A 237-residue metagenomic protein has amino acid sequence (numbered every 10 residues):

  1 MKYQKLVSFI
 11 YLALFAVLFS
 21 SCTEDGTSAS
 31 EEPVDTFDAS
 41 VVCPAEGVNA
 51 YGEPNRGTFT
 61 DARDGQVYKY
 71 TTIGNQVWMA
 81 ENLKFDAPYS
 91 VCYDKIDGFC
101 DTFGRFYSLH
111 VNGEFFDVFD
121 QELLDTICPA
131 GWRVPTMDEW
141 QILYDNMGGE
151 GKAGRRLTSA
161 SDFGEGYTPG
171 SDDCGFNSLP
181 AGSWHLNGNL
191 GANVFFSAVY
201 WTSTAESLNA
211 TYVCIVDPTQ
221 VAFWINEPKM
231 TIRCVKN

Functional and structural regions predicted by a protein language model:
K2-I10: Bacterial N-terminal signal peptides that target proteins for export
L18-S21: C-terminal motif of bacterial Sec signal peptides marking the signal peptidase cleavage site
G26-N237: Conserved positions within compact, well-structured domain cores
